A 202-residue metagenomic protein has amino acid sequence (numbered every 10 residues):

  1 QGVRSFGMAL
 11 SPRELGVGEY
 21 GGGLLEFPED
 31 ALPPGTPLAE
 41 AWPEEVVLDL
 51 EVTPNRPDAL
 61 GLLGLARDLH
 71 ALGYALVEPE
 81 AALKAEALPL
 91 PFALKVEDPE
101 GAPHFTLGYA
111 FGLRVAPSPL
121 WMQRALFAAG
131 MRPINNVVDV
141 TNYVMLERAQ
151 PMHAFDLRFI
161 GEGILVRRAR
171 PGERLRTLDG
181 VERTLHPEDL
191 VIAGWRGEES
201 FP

Functional and structural regions predicted by a protein language model:
Q1, P54-A71, G130-D156, W195-P202: Conserved phosphate/anionic-ligand binding catalytic regions in large, soluble enzymes, centered on
Q1-A82: Phosphate-backbone binding interfaces of nucleic-acid-interacting proteins
G2, A39-P43, D58-G61, P99-P103 (+3 more regions): Solvent-exposed alpha-helices and their adjacent loops that cap or buttress functional pockets in soluble metabolic
L15, A116, G172, G197-E199: Short loop/turn segments at secondary-structure transitions that flank enzyme active sites
E26-P33, P79-P89, A193-P202: Conserved alpha/beta core surface patches that mediate binding of polyanionic ligands
P33-G35, A41-P43, S118-L120, A129 (+1 more regions): Charge-biased, low-complexity intrinsically disordered regions
L76-R174, V181, I192: Glycine/proline-enriched, intrinsically flexible loops and inter-domain linkers
T177-G180, P187-E188, P202: Short beta-alpha junctions and helix-cap segments that line functional grooves
